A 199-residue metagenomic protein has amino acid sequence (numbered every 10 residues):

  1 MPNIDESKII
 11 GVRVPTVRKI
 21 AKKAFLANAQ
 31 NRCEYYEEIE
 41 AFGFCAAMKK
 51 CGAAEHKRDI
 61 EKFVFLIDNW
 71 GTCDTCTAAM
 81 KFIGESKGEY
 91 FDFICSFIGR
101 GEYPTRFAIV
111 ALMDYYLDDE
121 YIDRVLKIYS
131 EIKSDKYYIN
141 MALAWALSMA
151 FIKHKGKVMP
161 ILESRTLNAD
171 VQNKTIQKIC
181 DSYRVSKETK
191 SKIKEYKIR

Functional and structural regions predicted by a protein language model:
M1-R199: Alpha-helical scaffold domains
